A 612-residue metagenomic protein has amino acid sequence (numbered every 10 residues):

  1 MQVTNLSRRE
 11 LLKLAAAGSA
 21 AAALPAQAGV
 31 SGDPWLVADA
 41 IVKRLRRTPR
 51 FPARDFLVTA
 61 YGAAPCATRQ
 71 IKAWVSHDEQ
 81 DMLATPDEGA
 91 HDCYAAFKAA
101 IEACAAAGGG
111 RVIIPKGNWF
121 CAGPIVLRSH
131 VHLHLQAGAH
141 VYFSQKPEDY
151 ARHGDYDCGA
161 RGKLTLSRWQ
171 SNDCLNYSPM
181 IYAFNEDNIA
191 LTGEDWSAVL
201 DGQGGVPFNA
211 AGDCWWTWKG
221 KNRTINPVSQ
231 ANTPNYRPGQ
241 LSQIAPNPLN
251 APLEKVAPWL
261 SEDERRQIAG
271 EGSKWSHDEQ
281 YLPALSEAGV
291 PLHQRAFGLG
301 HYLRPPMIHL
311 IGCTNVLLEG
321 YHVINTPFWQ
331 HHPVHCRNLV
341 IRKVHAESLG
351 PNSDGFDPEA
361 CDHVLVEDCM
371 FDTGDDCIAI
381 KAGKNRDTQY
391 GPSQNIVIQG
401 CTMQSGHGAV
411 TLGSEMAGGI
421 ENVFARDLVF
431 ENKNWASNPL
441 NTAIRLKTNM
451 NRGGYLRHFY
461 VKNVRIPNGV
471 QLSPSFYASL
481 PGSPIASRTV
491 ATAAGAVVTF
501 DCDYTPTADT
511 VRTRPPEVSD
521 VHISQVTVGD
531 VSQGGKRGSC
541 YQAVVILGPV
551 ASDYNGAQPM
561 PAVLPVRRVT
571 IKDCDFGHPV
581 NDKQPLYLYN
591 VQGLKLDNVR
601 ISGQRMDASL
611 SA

Functional and structural regions predicted by a protein language model:
Q2-A612: Extracellular/periplasmic carbohydrate-active domains that bind, remodel, or depolymerize complex polysaccharides
